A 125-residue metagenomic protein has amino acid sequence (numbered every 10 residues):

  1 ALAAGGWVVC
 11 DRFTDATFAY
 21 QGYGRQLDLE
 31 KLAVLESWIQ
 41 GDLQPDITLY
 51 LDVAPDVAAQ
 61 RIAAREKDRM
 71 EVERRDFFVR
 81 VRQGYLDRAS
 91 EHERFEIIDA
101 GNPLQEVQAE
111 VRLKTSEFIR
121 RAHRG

Functional and structural regions predicted by a protein language model:
A1: N-terminal phosphate/diphosphate-binding loop that engages ATP/GTP or pyrophosphate donors across diverse enzyme folds
A4-W7: Loop/turn-to-beta-strand initiation segments
V9, I47-L49, E96-I98: Hydrophobic/aromatic beta-strand patches that form the interior of the parallel beta-sheet core in alpha/beta enzyme
D11-F13, A100-G101: Short, well-ordered beta-to-alpha junction loops that form the rim of enzyme active sites and present histidine/acidic
R12, T17-Q83: A glycine- and Lys/Arg-enriched "phosphate-lid" helix/loop adjacent to the NTP-binding pocket of small-molecule kinases
D56-G125: NTP-dependent small-molecule kinase module
